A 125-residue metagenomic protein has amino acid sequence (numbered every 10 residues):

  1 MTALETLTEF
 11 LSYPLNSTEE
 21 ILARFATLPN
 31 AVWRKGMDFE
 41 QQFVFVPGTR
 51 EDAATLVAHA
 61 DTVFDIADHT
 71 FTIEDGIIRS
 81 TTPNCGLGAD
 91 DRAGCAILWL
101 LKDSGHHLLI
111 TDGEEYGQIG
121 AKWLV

Functional and structural regions predicted by a protein language model:
M1-T6: N-terminal, Lys/Arg- and Ser/Thr-rich interaction peptides
L7, R79-S80, H106: Generic, low-specificity signal for short hydrophobic/alpha-helical stretches with a mild N-terminal bias, encompassing
E9-R50, Y116: A non-catalytic alpha/beta surface segment that caps or lines the substrate-entry region of metallo-dependent hydrolase
S17, I21, G36, G48-T49 (+4 more regions): Aromatic-residue detector
I21, I66, I73, I77-I78 (+3 more regions): Weak global preference for isoleucine
N30-V32, A54, G105-H106: Hydrophobic anchor at the start of a short beta-strand that flanks the dinucleotide cofactor-binding loop
F45-A89: Catalytic-core environment of secreted peptidases
C85-V125: Acidic/histidine-rich catalytic neighborhood of metal-dependent amide-processing enzymes
